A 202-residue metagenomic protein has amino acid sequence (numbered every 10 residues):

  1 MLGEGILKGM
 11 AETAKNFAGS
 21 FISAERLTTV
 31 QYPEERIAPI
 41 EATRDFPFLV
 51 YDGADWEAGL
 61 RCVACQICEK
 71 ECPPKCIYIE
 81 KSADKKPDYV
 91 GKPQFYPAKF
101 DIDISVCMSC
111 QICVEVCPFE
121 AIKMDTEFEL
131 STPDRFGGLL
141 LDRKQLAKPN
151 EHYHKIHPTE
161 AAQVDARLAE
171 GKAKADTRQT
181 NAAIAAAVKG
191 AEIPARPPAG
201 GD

Functional and structural regions predicted by a protein language model:
M1-L2, D88-D202: Flanking helices and flexible, charged tails adjoining ferredoxin-like Fe-S electron-transfer domains in multi-subunit
M1-Y78, Q145-Y153, E160-V164, L168 (+1 more regions): Ferredoxin-type iron-sulfur electron-transfer modules and their immediate structural context
A54-M108: Glycine-rich active-site/cofactor-binding loop and its immediate structural neighborhood
